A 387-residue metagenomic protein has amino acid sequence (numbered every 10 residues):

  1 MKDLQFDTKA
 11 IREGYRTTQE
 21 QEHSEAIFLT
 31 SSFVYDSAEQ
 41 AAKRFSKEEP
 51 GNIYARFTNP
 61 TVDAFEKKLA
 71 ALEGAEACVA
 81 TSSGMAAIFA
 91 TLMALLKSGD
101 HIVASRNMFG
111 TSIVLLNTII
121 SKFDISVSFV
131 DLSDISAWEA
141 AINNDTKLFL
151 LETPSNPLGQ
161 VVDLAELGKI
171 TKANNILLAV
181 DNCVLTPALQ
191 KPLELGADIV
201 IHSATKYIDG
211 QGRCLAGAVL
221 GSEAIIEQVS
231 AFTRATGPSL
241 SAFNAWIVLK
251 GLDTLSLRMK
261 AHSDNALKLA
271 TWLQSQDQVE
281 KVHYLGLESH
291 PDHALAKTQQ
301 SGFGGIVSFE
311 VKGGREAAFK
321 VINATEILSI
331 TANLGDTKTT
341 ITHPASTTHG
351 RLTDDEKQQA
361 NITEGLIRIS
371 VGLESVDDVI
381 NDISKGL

Functional and structural regions predicted by a protein language model:
M1-N59, K67: N-terminal "arm"/small-domain region of PLP-dependent enzymes with the aminotransferase-like
D7-Q19, A77-Q278, A294: Conserved PLP-enzyme active-site core in the AAT-like
Y15, L29-Y35, V184, K206 (+7 more regions): Glycine-rich beta-alpha junction loops
S37-F89, T111, L116-T118: Conserved N-terminal alpha-helix of the aminotransferase class I/II PLP-enzyme fold
P50, L215, N244, V248 (+3 more regions): Short amphipathic alpha-helical segments
L72, L273-D277, T325: Acidic-histidine catalytic/liganding microenvironments
N117, S126, A140, N144 (+2 more regions): PLP-dependent enzyme catalytic core of the Aspartate aminotransferase-like
K281-I367, V371: Conserved C-terminal alpha-helix-loop-beta "cap" of PLP-dependent enzymes that closes/shapes the active-site mouth
